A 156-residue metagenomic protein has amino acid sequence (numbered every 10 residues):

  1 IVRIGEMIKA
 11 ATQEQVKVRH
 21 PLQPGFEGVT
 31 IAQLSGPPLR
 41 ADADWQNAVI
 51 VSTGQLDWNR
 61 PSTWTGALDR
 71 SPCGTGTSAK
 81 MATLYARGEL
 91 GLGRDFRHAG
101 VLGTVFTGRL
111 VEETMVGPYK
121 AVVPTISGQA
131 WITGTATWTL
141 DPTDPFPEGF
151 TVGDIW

Functional and structural regions predicted by a protein language model:
I1-W156: Active-site proximal loop and beta-alpha junction motif in alpha/beta enzyme cores
